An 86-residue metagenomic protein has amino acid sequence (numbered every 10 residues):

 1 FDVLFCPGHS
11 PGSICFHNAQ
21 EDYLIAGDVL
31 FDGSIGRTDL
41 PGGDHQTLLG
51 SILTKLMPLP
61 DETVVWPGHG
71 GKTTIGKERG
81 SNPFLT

Functional and structural regions predicted by a protein language model:
F1-P58, T74-G76, T86: Catalytic core of the metallo-beta-lactamase
E62-T73: Divalent metal-dependent hydrolysis catalytic cores, especially in the metallo-beta-lactamase
E78-G80: C-terminal domain-tail junction helix/linker
